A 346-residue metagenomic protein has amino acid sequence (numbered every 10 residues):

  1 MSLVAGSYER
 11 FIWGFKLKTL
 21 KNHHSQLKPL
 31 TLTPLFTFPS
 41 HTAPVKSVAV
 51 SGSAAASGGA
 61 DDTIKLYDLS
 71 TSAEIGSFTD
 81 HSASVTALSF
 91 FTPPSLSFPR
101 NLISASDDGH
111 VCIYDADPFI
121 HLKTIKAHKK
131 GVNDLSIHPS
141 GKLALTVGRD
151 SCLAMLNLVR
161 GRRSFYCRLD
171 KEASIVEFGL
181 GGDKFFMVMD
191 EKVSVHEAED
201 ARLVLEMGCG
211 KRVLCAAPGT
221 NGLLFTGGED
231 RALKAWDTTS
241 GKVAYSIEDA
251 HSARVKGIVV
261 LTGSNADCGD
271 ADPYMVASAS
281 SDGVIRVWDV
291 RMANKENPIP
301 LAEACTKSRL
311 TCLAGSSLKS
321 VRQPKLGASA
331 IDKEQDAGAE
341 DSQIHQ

Functional and structural regions predicted by a protein language model:
M1-F15, P39-G52: Beta-strand-rich domains and repeat architectures in extracellular enzymes and scaffolds, especially beta-propellers
G6-E9, G58-D61, S104-D108, S140 (+5 more regions): Conserved strand-to-loop turn within each blade of WD40 beta-propeller repeats
S7-F11, K18-N22, T31-L32, K184 (+1 more regions): Structured C-terminal portions of repeat-based eukaryotic scaffold domains
Y8-T31, A60-S72: Beta-propeller domains
T31, F38-V45, F78-T86, T92-P93 (+5 more regions): WD40/WD-repeat beta-propeller blade N-cap
S47-S53, T71, S89-R100, A105 (+11 more regions): Loop/turn segments within WD40 beta-propeller blades
L69, A116, N157-V159, E197-E199 (+1 more regions): Beta-propeller blade-edge and WD-like acidic-aromatic loop motif
A328-Q346: Acidic, serine/threonine-rich intrinsically disordered low-complexity regions
